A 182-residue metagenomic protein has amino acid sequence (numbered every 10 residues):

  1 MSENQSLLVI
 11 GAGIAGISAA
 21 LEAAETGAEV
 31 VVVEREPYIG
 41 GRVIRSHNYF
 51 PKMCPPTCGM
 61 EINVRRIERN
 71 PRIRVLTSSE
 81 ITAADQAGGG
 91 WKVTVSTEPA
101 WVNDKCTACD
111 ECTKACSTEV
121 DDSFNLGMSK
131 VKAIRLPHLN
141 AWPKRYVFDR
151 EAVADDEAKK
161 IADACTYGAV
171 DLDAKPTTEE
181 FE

Functional and structural regions predicted by a protein language model:
M1-A15, V31: Beta1/beta-strand and adjacent pyrophosphate-binding region of the FAD-binding site in flavoprotein oxidoreductases
L8-I10, V33, C106-T107, E182: Short hydrophobic core segments
G13-I14, Y38, T107, E111: Residue-level detector of alpha-helix initiation sites
E22-A23: Aromatic pocket-lining residues of Rossmann-like dinucleotide-binding sites
E36-N63, L76-K105, S117-E182: Non-heme iron-sulfur electron-transfer modules
R72-R74: Conserved beta-strand segments of alpha/beta enzyme cores
